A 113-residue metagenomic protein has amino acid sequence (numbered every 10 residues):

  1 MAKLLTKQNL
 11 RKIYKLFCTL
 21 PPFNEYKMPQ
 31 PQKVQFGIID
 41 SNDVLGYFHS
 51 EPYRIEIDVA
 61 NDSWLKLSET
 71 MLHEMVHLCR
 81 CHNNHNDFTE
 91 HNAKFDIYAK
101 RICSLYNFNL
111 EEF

Functional and structural regions predicted by a protein language model:
M1-E69, L78-F113: Active-site-proximal or metal-binding-adjacent scaffold patches in catalytic folds
E74: Walker B catalytic acidic pair
